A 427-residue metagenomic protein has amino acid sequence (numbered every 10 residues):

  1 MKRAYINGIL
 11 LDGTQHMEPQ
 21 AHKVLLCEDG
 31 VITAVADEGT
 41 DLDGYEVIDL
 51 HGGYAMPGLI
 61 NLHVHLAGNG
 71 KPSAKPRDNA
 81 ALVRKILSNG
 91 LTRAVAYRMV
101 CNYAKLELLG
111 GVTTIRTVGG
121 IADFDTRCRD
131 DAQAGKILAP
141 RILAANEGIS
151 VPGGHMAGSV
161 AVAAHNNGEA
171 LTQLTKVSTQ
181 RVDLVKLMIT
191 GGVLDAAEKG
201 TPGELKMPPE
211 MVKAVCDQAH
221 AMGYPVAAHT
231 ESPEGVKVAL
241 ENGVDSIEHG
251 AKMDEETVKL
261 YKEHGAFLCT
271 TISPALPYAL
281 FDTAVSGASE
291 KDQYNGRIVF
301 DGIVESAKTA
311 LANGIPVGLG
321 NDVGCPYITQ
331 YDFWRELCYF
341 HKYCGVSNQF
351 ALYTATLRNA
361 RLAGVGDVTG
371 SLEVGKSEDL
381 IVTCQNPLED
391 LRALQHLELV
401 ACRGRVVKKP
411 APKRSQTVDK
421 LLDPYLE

Functional and structural regions predicted by a protein language model:
M1-D41, H51-M56, Q385-R392, R405: N-terminal metal-binding scaffold of metallo-dependent hydrolase/deaminase domains
G8, L25, G30, G52 (+14 more regions): Divalent metal-coordination and catalytic microenvironments
Y54-D131: Metal-associated gating/positioning segment near the N- to mid-region
H63-K85, L143-S159, V212-K213, F281-T283: N-terminal small/glycine-rich loop or linker at the start of catalytic domains across soluble metabolic enzymes
I115-V238, S246: Histidine/acidic-residue-rich, glycine-tolerant segments that coordinate divalent metal ions
G191-E305, G318-C325, G345-V346, A360-A363: Active-site core of metal-dependent hydrolases
A221, P225, K291, D301-N386: His/Asp/Glu-enriched, well-ordered alpha-helical/loop segment that forms or immediately abuts the divalent-metal
A355-L357, V374-K420: C-terminal cap of metal-dependent C-N hydrolases
